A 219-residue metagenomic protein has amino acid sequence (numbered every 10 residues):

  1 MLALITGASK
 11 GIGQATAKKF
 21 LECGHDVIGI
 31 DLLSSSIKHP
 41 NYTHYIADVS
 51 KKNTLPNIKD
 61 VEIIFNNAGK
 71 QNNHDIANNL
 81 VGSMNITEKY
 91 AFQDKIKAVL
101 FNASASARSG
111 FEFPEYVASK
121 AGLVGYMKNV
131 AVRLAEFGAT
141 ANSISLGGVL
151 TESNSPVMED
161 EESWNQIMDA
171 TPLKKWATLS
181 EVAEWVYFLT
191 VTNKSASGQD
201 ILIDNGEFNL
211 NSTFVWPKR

Functional and structural regions predicted by a protein language model:
S9, A17: N-terminal Rossmann NAD(P)H-binding glycine-rich loop of SDR-like oxidoreductase domains
K18, M84, A121-K128, V132 (+2 more regions): Conserved active-site helix of classical SDR/Rossmann-fold NAD(P)-dependent CH-OH oxidoreductases
N67-Q71, G206: Conserved NAD(P)H cofactor-binding loop of Rossmann-fold oxidoreductase domains
A98-E136, G148-V149: Catalytic loop of short-chain dehydrogenase/reductase
A135, T140, S195-Q199: Short, small/polar-rich loop/turn modules that mediate ligand/substrate recognition or access, typified
S145-P156: Short, flexible catalytic-loop segment of classical short-chain dehydrogenase/reductase
K175-I203, F208-N209: C-terminal substrate-recognition "lid" of short-chain dehydrogenase/reductases
